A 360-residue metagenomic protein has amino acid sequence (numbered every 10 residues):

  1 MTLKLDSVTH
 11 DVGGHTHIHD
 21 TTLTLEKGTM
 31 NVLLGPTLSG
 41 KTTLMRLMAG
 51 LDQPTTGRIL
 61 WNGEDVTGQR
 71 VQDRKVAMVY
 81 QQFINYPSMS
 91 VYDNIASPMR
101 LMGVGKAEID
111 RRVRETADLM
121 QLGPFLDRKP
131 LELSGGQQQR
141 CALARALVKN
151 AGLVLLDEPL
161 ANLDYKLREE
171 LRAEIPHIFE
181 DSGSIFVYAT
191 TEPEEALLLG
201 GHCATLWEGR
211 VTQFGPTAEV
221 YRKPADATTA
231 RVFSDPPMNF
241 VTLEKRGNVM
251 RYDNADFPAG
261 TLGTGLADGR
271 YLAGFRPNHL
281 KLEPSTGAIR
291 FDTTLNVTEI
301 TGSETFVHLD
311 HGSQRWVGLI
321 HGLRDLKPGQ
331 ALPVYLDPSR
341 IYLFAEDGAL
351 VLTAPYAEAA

Functional and structural regions predicted by a protein language model:
L3, I18-D20: Conserved structural motif at the start of ABC-family nucleotide-binding domains
L34-P36: The feature captures the beta-strand-to-loop junction immediately N-terminal to the Walker
T42-M45, C141: ABC ATPase nucleotide-binding domain helices that frame the ATP-binding cleft
A49: Helix-to-loop junction immediately C-terminal to a conserved catalytic motif
T55-R58, E208, I341: Conserved coupling/switch loops of ABC nucleotide-binding domains, chiefly the family-specific signature
G57-D65: Conserved ABC transporter NBD signature motif
K75-A77, Q81, N85-T228: ABC ATPase nucleotide-binding domains
R251-T298, D325-A360: Glycine/charge-rich catalytic "coupling/switch" loops of P-loop NTPases
